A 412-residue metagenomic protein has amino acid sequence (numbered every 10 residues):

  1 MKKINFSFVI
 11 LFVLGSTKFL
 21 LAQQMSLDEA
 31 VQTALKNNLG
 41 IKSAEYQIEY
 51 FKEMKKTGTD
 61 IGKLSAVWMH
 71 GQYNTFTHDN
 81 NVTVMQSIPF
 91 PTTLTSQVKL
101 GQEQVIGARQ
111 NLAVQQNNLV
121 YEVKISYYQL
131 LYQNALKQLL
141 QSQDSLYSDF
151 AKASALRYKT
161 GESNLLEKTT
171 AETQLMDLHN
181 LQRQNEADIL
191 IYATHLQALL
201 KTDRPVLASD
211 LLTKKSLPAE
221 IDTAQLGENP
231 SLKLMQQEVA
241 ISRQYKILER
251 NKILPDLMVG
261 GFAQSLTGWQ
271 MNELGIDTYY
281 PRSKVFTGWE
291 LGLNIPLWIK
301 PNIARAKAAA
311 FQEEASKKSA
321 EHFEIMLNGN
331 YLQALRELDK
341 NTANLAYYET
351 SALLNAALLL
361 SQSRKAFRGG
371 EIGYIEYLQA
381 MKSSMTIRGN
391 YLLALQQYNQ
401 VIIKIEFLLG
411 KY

Functional and structural regions predicted by a protein language model:
M1-V31, L35-N38, Y398, I405 (+1 more regions): Bacterial Sec-dependent N-terminal signal peptides
L21-S65, I88, S96, E162-L166 (+1 more regions): Bacterial Sec-pathway N-terminal export signals of envelope proteins
Q24, I61-L100, T213, G260-P301: Small/polar, glycine/serine/threonine/aspartate-rich low-complexity segments that form flexible
A34, A44, V84, L130 (+4 more regions): Hydrophobic/aromatic residues within transmembrane alpha-helices of membrane transport systems, especially the TMDs
G40, Q47, M54, Q97 (+26 more regions): Charged, solvent-exposed faces of alpha-helical coiled-coils
K42-Y46, T59, P89-L119, L166 (+5 more regions): Sec/SRP-type N-terminal targeting helices
Q116, D177-T202, N355-K411: Short segments within alpha-helical structural elements
N118-K233, A240-S242, A334-E337, N341 (+1 more regions): Periplasmic alpha-helical coiled-coil/stalk elements that build and connect Gram-negative outer-membrane
